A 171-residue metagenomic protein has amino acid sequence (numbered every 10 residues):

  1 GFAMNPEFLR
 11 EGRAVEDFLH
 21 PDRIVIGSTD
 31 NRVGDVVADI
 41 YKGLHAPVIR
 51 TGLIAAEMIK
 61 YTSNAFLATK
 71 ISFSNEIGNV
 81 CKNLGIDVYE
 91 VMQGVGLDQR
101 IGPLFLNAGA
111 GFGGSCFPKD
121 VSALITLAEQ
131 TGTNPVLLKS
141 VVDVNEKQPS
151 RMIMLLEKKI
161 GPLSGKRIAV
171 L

Functional and structural regions predicted by a protein language model:
G1-L171: Structural/interface elements that position substrates and couple domains in central-metabolism enzymes
